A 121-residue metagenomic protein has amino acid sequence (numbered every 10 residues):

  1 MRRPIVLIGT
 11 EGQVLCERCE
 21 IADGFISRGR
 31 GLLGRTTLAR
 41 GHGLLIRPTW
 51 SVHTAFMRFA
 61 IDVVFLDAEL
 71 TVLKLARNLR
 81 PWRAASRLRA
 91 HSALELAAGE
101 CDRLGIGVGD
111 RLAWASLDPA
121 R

Functional and structural regions predicted by a protein language model:
M1-R121: Compact, glycine-rich, soluble single-domain proteins
